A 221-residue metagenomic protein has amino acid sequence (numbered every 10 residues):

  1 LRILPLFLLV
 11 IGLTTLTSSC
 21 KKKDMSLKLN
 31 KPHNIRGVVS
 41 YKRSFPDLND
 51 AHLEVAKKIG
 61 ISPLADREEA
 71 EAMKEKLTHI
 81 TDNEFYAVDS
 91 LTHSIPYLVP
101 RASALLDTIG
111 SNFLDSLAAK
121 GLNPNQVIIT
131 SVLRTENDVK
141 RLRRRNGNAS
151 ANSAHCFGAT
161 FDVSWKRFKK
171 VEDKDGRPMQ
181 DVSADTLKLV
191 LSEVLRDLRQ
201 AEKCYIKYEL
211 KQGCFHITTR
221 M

Functional and structural regions predicted by a protein language model:
L1-L29: Bacterial Sec-dependent N-terminal signal peptides
C20-A118, L210, R220-M221: Extracytoplasmic cell-surface/polysaccharide-interacting catalytic and binding patches
L98-L105, I109, N123, D138 (+1 more regions): Stable alpha-helical elements in mature extracytoplasmic
I109-K120, L133, L195-E202: Sec/Tat-exported extracytoplasmic proteins
A119-L122, A154: Short, charge-rich binding segments
L122-V139: Acidic helix-start/capping segments at beta-turn-to-alpha-helix junctions
E136-A151: Charged, often glycine-rich, active-site loop that binds/positions anionic groups
N152-M221: Catalytic cores and adjacent binding grooves of peptidoglycan-active enzymes
